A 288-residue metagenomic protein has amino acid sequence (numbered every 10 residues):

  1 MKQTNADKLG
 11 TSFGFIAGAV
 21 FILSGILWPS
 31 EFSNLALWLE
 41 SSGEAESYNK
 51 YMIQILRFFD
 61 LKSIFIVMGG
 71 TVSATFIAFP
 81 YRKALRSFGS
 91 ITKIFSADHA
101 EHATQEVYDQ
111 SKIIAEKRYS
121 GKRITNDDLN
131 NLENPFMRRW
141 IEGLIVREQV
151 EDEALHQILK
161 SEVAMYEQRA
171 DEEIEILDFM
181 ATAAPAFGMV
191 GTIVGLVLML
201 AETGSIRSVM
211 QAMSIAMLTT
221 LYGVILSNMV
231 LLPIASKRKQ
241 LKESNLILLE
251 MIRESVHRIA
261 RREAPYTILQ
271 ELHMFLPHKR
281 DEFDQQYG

Functional and structural regions predicted by a protein language model:
M1-G10, S24, W28-E173, N245-G288: Large intracellular
K2-E46, Y166-Q240: Helix-termination/interfacial motifs at the ends of transmembrane alpha-helices
